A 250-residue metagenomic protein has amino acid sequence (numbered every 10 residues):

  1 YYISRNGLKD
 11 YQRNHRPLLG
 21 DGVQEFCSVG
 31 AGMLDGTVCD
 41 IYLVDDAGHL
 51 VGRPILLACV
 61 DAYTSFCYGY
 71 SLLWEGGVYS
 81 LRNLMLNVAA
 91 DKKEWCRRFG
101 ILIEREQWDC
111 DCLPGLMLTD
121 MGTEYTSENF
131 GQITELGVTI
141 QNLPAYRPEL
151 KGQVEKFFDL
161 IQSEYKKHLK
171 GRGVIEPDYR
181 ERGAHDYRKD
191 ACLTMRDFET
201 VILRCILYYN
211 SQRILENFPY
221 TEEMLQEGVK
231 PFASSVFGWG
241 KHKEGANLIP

Functional and structural regions predicted by a protein language model:
Y2-A58, F66-C67, V78-L84, E164: Mobile-element integrase/transposase regions, centering on the N-terminal DNA-binding/Zn-coordinating module
D21, L203-P250: C-terminal, beta-rich DNA-binding module of retroviral/retroelements integrases
D35-V38, D61-T64, L72-G76, L118-T123 (+1 more regions): Short, flexible loop/turn elements at secondary-structure junctions
Y70-Q107: Active-site beta-loop-alpha junctions of metal-dependent nucleic acid enzymes, especially the RNase H-like/DDE
R97-Y125: Acidic/histidine-rich, metal-coordinating catalytic segments
T119-D120, T126-L136, I140-H185: RNase H-like two-metal-ion nuclease catalytic core shared by retroviral integrases and related mobile-element nucleases
F198-I202: Conserved anion/nucleotide-ligand pocket segment
